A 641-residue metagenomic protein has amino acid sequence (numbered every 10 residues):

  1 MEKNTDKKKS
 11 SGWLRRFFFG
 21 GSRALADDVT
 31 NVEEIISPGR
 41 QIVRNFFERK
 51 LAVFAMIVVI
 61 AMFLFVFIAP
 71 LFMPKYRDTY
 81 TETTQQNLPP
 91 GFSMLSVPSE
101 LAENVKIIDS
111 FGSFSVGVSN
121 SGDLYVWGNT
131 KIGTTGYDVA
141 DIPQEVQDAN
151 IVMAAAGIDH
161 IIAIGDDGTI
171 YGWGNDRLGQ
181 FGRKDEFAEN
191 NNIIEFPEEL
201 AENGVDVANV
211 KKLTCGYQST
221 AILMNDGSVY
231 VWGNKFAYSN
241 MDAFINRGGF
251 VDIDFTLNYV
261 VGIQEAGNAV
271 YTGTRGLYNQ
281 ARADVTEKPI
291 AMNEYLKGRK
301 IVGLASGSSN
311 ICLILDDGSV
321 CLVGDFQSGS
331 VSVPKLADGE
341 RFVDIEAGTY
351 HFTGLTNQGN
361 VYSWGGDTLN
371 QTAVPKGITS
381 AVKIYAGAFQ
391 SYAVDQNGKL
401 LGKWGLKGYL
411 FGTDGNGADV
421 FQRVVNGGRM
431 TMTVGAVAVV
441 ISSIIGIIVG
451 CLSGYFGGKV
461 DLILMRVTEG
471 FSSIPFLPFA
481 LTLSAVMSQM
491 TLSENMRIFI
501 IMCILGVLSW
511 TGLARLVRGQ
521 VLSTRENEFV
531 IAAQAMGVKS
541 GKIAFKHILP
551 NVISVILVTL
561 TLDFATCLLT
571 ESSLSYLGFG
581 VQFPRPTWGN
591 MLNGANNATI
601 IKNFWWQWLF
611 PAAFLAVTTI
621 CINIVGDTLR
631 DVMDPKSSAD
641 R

Functional and structural regions predicted by a protein language model:
F54-V58, F111-F114, S119-G122, F421-Y455 (+1 more regions): Transmembrane alpha-helix signature in integral membrane proteins
V97, W127-Q147, G174-A201, G233-G249 (+6 more regions): Short glycine/serine- and acidic-residue-enriched loop/turn motifs that recur at repeat junctions
F114-G117, V126, H160-A163, G172 (+9 more regions): Conserved core positions of repeat-based scaffolds
A418-T433, S453, G457-M465, L522 (+2 more regions): Amphipathic cytosolic juxtamembrane alpha-helices at the membrane-cytosol interface of multi-pass membrane transporters
R429-I445, G541-S573, I622: Transmembrane alpha-helices
I441-G446, G454-V460, L464-R515, G519-V521 (+1 more regions): Generic hydrophobic transmembrane alpha-helix motif, especially the helices
A485-M487, L562, T570-F610, F614 (+1 more regions): Glycine-rich helix-loop "coupling/hinge" segments at transmembrane-helix boundaries in multipass transporters
V530, I624-R641: Short cytosolic juxtamembrane segments of multi-pass membrane proteins
